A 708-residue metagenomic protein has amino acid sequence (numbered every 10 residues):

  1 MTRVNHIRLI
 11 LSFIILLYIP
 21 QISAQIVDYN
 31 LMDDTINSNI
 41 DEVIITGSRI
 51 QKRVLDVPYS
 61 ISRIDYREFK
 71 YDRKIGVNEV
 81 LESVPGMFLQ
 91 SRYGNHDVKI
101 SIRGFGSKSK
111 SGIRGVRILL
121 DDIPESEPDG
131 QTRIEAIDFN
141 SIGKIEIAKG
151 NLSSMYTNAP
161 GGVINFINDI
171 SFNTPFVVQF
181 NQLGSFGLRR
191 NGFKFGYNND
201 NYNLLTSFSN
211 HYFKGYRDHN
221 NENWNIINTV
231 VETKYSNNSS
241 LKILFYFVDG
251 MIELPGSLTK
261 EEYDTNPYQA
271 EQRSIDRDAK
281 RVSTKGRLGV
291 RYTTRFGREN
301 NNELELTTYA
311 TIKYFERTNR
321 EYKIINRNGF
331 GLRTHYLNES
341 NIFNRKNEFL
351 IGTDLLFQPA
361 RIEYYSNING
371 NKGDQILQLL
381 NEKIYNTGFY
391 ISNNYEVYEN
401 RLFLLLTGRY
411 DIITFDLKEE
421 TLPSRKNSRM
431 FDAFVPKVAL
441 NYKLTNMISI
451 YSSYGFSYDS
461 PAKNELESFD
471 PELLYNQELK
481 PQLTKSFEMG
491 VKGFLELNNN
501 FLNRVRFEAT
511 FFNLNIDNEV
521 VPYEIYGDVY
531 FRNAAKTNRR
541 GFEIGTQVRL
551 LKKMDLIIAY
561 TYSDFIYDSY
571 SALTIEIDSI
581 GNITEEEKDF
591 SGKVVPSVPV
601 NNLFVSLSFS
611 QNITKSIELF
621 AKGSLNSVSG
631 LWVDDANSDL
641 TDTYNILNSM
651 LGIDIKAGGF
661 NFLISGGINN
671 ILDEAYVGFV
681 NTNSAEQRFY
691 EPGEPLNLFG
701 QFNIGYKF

Functional and structural regions predicted by a protein language model:
N78-I123: Extracytoplasmic beta-strand/coil segments of soluble accessory domains associated with Gram-negative outer-membrane
G112, S171-F176, D200-N201, N237-N238 (+9 more regions): Short loop/turn motifs that connect adjacent beta-strands in outer-membrane beta-barrel proteins
V116, I123-K149: Short acidic/polar hinge/loop motifs at secondary-structure boundaries that mediate gating or recognition
F176-V178, L183-Y212, R217-P255, K280-G286 (+8 more regions): Transmembrane beta-barrel wall of Gram-negative outer-membrane proteins
Y235, Y246, I391-N393, N441 (+5 more regions): Conserved C-terminal beta-signal and adjacent last beta-strands/turns of outer-membrane beta-barrel proteins
N238-V248, A279-E420, F501-F511, I557: Face-selective signature of the C-terminal outer-membrane beta-barrel domain
R291, E303-F315, I450-G455, K480-R540 (+2 more regions): Membrane-embedded beta-barrel scaffold of Gram-negative outer-membrane proteins
F343, R506-N515, R532-W632, N703: Gram-negative outer-membrane beta-barrel transporters
